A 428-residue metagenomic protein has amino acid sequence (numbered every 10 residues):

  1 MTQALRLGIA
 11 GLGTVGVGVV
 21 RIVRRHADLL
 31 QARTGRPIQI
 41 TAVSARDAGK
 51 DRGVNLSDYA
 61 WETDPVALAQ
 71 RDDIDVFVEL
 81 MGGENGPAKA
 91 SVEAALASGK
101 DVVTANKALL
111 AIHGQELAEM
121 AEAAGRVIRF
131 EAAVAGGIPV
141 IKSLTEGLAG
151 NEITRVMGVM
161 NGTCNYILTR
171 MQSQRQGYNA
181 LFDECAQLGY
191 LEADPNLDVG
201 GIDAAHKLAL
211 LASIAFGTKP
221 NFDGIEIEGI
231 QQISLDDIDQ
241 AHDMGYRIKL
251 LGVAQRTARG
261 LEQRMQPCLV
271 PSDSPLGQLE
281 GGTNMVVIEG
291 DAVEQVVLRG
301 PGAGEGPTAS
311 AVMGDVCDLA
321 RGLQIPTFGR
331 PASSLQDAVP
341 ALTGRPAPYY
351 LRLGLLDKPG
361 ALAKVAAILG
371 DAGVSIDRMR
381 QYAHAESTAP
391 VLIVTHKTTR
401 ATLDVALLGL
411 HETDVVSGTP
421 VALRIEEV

Functional and structural regions predicted by a protein language model:
M1-S98: N-terminal glycine-/serine-/threonine-rich beta1-alpha1-beta2 phosphate-ribose binding loop of Rossmann-like
W61-T63, V78-E79, V103-A105, I128-A132 (+2 more regions): General beta-strand structural signal in soluble alpha/beta enzymes
G83-S98, A105-E146: Rossmann-fold NAD(P)-binding glycine/threonine-rich loop
D101-V103, I376: A short hydrophobic/small-residue beta-strand
E122-D203, L210: Rossmann-like NAD(P)H-binding beta-loop-alpha module
A180-Q278, T283-M285: Substrate-binding/catalytic subdomain of NAD(P)-dependent oxidoreductase enzymes
I230, E294-V296, G300-G306: Glycine-rich phosphate/pyrophosphate-binding beta-alpha loops
A311, V316-V428: A conserved regulatory-domain signal marking ACT and ACT-like small-molecule sensing domains and adjacent regulatory
